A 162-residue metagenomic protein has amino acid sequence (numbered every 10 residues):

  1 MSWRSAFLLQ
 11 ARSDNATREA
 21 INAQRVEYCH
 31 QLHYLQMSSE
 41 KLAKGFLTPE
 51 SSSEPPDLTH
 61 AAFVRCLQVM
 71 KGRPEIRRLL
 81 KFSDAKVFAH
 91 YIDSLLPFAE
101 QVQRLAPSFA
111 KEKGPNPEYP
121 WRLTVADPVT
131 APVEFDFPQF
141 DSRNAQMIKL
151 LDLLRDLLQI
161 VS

Functional and structural regions predicted by a protein language model:
M1, L47, S51-S162: Long, charged low-complexity segments
M1-M37, G45-T59: Charged alpha-helical initiation segments
